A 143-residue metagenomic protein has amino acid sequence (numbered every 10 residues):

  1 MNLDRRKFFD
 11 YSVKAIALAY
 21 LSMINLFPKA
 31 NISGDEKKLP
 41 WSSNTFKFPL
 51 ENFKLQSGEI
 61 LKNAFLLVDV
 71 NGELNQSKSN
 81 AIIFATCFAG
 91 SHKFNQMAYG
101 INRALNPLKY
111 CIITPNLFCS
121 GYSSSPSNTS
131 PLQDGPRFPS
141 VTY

Functional and structural regions predicted by a protein language model:
M1-K7: Secretory targeting signals
K7-K29: N-terminal export signals
M23-T45: C-terminal segment of N-terminal export signals and the immediately downstream linker at the start of the mature
F46-F53: Generic short beta-strand segments
L61-G72: A short loop-to-beta-strand scaffold at the N-terminal edge of the catalytic core in hydrolase folds
E73-S77: Primarily extracytoplasmic ectodomains and periplasmic/lumenal surface modules that are beta-strand-rich
S79-C87: Short beta-strand element of the alpha/beta-hydrolase
A89-Y143: Gly/Pro-rich cap/lid or specificity-loop segments adjacent to the active site
